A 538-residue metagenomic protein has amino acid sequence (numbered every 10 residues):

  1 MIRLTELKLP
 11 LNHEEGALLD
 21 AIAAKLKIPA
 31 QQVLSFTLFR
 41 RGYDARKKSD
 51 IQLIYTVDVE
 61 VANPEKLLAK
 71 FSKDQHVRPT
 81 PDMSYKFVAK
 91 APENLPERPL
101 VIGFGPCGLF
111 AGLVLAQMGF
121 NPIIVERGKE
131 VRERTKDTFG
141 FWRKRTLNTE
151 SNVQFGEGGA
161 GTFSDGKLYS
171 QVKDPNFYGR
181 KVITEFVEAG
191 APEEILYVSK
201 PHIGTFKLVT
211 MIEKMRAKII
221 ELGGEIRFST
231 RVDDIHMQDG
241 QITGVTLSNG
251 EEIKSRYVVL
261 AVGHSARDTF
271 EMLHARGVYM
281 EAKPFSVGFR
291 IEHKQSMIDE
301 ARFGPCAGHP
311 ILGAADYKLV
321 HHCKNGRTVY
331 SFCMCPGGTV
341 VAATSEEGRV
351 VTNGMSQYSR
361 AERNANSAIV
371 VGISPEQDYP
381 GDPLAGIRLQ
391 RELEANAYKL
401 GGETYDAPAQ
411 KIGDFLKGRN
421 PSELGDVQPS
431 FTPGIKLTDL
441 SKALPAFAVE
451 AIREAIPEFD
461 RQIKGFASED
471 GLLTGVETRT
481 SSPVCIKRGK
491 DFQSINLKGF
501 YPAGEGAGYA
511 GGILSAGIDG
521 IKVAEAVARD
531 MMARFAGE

Functional and structural regions predicted by a protein language model:
M1-I51, V57-E538: Residues forming the flavin
